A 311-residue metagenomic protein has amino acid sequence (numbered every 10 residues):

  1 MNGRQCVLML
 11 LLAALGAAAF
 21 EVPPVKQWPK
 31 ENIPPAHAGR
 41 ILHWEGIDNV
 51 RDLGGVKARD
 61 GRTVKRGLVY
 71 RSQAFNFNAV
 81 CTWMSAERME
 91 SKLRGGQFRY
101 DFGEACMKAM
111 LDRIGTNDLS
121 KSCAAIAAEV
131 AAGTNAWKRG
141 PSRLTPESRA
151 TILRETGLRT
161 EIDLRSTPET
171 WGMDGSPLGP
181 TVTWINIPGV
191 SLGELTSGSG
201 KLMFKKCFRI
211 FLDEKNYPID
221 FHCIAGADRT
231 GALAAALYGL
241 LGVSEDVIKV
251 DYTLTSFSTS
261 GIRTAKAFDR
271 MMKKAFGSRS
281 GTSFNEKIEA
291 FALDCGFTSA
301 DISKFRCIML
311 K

Functional and structural regions predicted by a protein language model:
M1-V7: Bacterial N-terminal signal peptides that target proteins for export
L8, G231-A232: Hydrophobic side chains within alpha-helical segments
M9-L10, K311: Intrinsically disordered, low-complexity segments enriched in polar/charged small residues
L11-A19: Hydrophobic h-region of N-terminal signal peptides that target proteins for export in Gram-negative bacteria
A19-D220, A232-K311: Cys-dependent protein tyrosine phosphatase-like superfamily
A225, R229-T230: Ser/Thr-glycine-rich phosphate-binding loops at phosphate-binding pockets of nucleotides, nucleotide cofactors
